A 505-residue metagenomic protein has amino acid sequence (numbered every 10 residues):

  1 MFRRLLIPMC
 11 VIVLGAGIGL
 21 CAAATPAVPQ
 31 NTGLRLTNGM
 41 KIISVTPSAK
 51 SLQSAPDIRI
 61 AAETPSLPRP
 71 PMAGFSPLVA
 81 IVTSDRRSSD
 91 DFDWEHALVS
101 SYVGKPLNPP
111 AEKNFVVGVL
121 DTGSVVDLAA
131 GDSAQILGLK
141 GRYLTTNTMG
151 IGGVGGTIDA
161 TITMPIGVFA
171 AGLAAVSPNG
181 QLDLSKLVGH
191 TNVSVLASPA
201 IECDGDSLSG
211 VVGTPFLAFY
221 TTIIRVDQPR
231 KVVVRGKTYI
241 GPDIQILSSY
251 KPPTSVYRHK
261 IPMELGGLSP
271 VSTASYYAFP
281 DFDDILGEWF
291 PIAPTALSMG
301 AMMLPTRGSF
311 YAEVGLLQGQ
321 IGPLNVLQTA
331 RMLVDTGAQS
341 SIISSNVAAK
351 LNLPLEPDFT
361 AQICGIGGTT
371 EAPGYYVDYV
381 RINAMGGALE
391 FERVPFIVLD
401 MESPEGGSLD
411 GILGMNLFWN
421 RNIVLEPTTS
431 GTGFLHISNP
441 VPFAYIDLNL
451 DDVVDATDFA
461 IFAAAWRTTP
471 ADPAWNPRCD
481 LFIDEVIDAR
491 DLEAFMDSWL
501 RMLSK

Functional and structural regions predicted by a protein language model:
M1-R4: Positively charged n-region of N-terminal signal peptides that target proteins for export
L6, I12, P404-E405, L409 (+4 more regions): Short, functionally important structural connectors and interaction interfaces within domains
L6-I7, A62, P470: Sequence-pattern detector for short linear motifs and compositional/periodic biases rather than a specific fold
P8-L20: Bacterial N-terminal signal peptides
V13-L14, G131, A494: Alpha-helical transmembrane segments and their juxtamembrane interfaces
G19-F443: Pepsin/retropepsin-fold aspartyl endopeptidases
L20, V441-K505: Cellulosome-associated attachment modules in secreted, modular CAZymes
